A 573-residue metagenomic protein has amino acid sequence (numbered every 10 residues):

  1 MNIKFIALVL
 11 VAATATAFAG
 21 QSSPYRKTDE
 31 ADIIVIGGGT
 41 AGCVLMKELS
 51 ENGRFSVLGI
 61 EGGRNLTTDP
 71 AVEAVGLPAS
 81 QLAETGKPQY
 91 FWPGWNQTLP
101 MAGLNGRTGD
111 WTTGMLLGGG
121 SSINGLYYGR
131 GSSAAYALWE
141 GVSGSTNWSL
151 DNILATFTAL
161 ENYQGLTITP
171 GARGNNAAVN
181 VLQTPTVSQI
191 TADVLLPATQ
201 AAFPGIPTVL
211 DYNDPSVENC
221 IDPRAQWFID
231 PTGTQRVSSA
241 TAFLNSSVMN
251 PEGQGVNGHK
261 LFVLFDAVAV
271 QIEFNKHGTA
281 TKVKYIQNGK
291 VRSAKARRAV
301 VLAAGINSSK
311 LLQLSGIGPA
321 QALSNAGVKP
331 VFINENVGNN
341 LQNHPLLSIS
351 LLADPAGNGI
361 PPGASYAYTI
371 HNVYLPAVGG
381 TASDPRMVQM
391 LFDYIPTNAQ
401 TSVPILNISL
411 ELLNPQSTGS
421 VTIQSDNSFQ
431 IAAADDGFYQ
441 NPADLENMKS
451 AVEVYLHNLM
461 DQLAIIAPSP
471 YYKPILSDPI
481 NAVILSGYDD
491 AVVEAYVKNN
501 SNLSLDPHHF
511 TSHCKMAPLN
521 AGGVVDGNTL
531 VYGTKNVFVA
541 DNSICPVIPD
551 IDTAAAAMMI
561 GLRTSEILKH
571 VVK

Functional and structural regions predicted by a protein language model:
M1-Q21: Fungal secretory targeting signals
G20-T158, V331-N336, H344-P345, I349-A353 (+1 more regions): N-terminal glycine-rich phosphate/pyrophosphate-binding loop and immediately adjacent elements
G39-T40, I306, A555: Residue-level detector of alpha-helix initiation sites
V44, E48, N52-T68, E73 (+6 more regions): Glycine-rich loop(s) and the adjacent beta-strand/alpha-helix scaffold that form part
E140-Q271, P474, V483, G487 (+1 more regions): Conserved redox-cofactor binding core of oxidoreductases
G258-K260, P319-N414, S425, N441-I475 (+4 more regions): Mid-to-C-terminal "cap/lid" subdomains and adjacent gly/pro-rich loops that border and regulate access to redox
F265, V270-E273, I466-I548: A glycine-rich dinucleotide-binding beta-alpha-beta segment and adjacent secondary-structure elements that constitute
V547-E566: A conserved FAD-binding loop/helix module that cradles the flavin
